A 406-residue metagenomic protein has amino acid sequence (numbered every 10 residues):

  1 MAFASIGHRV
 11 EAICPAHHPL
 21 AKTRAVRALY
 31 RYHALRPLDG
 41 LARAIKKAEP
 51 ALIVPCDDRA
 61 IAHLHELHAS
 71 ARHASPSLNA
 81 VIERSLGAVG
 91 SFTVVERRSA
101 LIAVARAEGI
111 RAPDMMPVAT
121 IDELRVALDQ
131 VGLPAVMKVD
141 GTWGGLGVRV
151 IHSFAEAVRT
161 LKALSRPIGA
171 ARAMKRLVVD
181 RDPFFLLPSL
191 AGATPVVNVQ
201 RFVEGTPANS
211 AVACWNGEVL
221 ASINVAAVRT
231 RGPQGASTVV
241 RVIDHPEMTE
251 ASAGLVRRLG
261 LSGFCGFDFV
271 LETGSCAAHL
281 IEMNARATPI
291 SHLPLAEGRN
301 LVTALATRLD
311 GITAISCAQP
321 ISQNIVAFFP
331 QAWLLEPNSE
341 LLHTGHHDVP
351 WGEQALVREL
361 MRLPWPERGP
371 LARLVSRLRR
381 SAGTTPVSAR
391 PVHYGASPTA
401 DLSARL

Functional and structural regions predicted by a protein language model:
M1-G90, D122, G383, G395 (+1 more regions): ATP-binding N-terminal substructure of ATP-dependent carboxylate-amine bond-forming enzymes
L41-A44, E66-T120, R125-V131, G144 (+1 more regions): N-terminal beta-alpha lobe that positions the nucleotide/phosphoryl donor in ATP/NTP-coupled carboxylate activation
P113-M115, A135-D180, A208-N209, R229-R241: Glycine-rich phosphate-binding loop of ATP-grasp-fold ATP-dependent ligases
K162, I168-T230, I243-E250, L271 (+1 more regions): Phosphate-binding site of ATP-dependent enzymes
P233-T238, I243-F267: Oxyanion-binding "anion nests"
R257-H292: Conserved metal-phosphate-binding beta-hairpin within the catalytic cores of diverse ATP-dependent phosphoryl-transfer
R286-A304: ATP-dependent carboxylate-activation loops
T303-L406: Peripheral (often C-terminal) accessory segments that flank ATP-dependent C-N-forming ligase machineries
